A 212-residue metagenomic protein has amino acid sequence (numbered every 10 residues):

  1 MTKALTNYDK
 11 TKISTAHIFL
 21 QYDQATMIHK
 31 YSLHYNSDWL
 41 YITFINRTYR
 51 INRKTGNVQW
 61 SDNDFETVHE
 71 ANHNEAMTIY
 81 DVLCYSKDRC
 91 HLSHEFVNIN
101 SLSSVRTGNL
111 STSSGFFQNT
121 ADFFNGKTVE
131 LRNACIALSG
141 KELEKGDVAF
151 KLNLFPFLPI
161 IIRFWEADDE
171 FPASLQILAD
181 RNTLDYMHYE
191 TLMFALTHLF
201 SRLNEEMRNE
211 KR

Functional and structural regions predicted by a protein language model:
M1-L40, E75, V82-L138: Short Lys/Arg-enriched alpha/beta "domain-start" segment
M27-K54, K141-E166: Amphipathic, interaction-prone secondary-structure segments
R47-E75, W165-E190: Intrinsically disordered, low-complexity regulatory segments enriched in Ser/Thr/Pro and charged residues
R47-R53, R89, R106, R132 (+5 more regions): Arginine residue identity/basic-tract feature
Y49, R106-T107, S111-S113, F117 (+3 more regions): Domain-length accessory/inserted modules outside core catalytic folds
V68-S93, L178-R212: Ampiphathic alpha-helical segments that act as solvent-exposed interaction surfaces
H69, A121, V148, L152: Short, charged/polar micro-motifs that form catalytic or ligand-binding hotspots
G126-D185: Conserved binding-pocket/active-site segment within a compact domain
